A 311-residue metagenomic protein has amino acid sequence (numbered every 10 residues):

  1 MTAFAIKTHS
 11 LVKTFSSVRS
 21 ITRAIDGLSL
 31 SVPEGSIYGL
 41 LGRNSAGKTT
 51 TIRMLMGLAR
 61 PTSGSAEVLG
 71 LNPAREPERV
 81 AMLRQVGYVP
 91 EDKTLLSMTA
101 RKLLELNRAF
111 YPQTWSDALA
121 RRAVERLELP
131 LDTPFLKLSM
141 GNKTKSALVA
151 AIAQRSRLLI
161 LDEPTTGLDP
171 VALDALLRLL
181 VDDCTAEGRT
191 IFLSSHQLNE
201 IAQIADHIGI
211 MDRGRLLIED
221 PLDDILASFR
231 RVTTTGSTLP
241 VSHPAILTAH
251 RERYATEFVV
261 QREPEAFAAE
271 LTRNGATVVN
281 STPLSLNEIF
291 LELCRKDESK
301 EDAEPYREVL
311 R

Functional and structural regions predicted by a protein language model:
M1-T8, V12-G27, E34, S45 (+1 more regions): A short, flexible loop at the N-terminus of ABC-type nucleotide-binding domains that lies
M56: Helix-to-loop junction immediately C-terminal to a conserved catalytic motif
G64-R75, A81-M82: Conserved ABC transporter NBD signature motif
P90-S146: ABC-family P-loop ATPase nucleotide-binding domains
L159-E163: Catalytic Walker B motif of ABC-type/P-loop ATPase nucleotide-binding domains
L176-P264, N280: ABC transporter nucleotide-binding domain
V259-R311: C-terminal coupling/interaction segments
